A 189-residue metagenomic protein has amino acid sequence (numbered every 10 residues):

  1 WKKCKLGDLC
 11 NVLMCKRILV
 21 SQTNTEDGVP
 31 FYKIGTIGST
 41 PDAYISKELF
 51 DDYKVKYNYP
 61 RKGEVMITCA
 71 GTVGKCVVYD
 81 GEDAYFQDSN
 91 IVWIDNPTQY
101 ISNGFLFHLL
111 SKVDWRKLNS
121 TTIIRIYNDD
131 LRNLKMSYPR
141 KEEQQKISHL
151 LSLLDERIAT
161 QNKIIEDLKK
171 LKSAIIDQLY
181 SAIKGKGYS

Functional and structural regions predicted by a protein language model:
W1-K16, Y138-K141, G187-S189: Non-catalytic DNA-recognition/assembly elements of restriction-modification systems
W1-K3, L153-E156, T160-S189: Short amphipathic coiled-coil heptad-repeat segments
K5-V12, G81-A84, I91-Y138: Basic, amphipathic alpha-helical recognition segments used for DNA target recognition
G7-V20, G35-K62: Sequence-specific dsDNA recognition surfaces
L19, G38-L49, E64-Q87, I101-F105 (+1 more regions): Short, ligand-facing micro-motifs at secondary-structure edges
G71, L150-S152: Short, surface-exposed secondary-structure boundary micro-motifs
